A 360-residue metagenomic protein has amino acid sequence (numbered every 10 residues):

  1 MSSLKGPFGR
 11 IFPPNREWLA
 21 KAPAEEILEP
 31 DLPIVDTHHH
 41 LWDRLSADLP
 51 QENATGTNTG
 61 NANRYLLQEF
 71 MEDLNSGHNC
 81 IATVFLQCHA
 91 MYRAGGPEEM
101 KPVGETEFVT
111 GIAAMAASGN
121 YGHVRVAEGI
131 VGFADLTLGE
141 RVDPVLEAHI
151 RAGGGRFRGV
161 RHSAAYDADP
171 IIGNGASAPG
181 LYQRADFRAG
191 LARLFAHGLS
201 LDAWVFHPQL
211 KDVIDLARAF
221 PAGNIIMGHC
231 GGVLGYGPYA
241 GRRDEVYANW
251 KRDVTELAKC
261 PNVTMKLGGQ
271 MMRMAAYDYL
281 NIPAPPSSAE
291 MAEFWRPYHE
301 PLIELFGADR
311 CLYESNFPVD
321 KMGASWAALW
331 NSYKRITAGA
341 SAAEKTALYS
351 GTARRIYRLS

Functional and structural regions predicted by a protein language model:
S2-P33, L49, N61-L74, I81-A82 (+2 more regions): Mid-to-C-terminal alpha-helical segments outside catalytic/metal-binding sites
G6-A22, G96-Q209, D215-R218, G231 (+2 more regions): Active-site gating/metal-coordination segments in enzymes
N15, P50, S177-L312, G323 (+1 more regions): Catalytic pocket-lining loop regions of alpha/beta-barrel enzymes, especially the amidohydrolase/enolase/GH5 lineages
A22-P30, L66-G77, R141-R156, K211-P221 (+2 more regions): Short amphipathic alpha-helices and their capping/turn segments at secondary-structure boundaries
P33-S46, M227-C230: Histidine-centered catalytic micro-motifs
H38, T83, V109, I130 (+7 more regions): Conserved, mostly hydrophobic/aromatic
H40, H89, D135, A165 (+3 more regions): Catalytic metal-binding/acid-base residues of hydrolase active sites
P50-R125: Alpha-helical scaffold segments that flank or form the walls of functional sites
